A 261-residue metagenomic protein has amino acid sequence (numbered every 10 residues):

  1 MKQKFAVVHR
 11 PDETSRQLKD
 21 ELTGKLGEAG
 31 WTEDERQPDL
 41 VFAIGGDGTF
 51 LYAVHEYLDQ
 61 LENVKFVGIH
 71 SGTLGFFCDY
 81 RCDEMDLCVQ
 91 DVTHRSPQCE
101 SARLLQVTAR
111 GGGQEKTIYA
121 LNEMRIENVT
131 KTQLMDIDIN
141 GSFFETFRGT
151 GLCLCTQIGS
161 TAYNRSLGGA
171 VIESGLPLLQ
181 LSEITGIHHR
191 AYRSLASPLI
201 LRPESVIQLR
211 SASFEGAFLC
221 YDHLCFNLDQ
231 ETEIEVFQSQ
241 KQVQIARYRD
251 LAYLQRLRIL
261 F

Functional and structural regions predicted by a protein language model:
K2-P38, G72-C153, T161-F261: Catalytic phosphate-donor-binding core of small-molecule kinases
R10, I44-D47, I158: Glycine-rich beta-strand-to-loop/alpha-helix junction loops that act as flexible
E21, Y52-Y57: A short acidic, amphipathic alpha-helical/loop segment
E35-A53: Short, well-ordered secondary-structure micro-motifs within conserved domains or adaptor modules
G45, E56-L58, R81-D83: Glycine-rich loop at the start of a catalytic domain that most often binds anionic cofactors/ligands
T49-V54, T161-R165: Short glycine/serine/threonine-rich phosphate/pyrophosphate-binding segments that cradle anionic phosphate groups
L61-K65: A short helix->loop->beta-strand "cap" motif at the edges of active sites that frequently abuts
